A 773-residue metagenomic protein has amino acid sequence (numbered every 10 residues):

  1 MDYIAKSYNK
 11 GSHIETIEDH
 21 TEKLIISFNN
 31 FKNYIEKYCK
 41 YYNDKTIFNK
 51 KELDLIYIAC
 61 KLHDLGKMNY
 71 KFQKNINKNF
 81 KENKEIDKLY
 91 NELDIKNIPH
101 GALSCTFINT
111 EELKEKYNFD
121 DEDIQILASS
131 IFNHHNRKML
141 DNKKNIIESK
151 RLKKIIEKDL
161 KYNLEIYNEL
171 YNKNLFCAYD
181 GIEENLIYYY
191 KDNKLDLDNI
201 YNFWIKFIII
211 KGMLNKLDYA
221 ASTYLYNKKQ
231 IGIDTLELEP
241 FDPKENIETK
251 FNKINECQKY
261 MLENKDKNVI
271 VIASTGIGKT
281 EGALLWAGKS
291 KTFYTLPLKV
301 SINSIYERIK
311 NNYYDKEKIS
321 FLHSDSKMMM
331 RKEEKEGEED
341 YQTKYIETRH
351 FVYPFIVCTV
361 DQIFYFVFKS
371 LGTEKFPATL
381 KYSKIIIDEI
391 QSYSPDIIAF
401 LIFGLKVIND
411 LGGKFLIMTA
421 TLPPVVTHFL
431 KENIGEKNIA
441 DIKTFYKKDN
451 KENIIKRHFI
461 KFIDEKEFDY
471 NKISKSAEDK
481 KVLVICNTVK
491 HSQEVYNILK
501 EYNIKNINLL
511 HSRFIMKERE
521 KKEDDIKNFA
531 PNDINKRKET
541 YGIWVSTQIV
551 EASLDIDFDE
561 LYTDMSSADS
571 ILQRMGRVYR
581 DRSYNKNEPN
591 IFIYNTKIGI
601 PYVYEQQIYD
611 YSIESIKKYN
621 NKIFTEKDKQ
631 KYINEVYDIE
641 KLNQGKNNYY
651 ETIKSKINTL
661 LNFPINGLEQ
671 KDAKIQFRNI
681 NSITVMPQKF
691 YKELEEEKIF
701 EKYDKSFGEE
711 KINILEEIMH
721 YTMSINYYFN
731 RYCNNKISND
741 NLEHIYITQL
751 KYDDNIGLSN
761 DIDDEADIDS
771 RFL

Functional and structural regions predicted by a protein language model:
D2-L236: Accessory nucleic-acid engagement/destabilization modules that flank
F119, T427, K472, A477 (+4 more regions): C-terminal helicase lobe and adjacent C-terminal extensions/tails of nucleic-acid helicase motors
K265-W286: Walker A/P-loop
K289-Y313, H323-S326, P424-V426: Conserved Walker A/P-loop ATP-binding site and its immediately adjacent core in helicase/helicase-like ATPase domains
K291-I302, A477-K500, I507-H511: Conserved strand-helix element at the start of the C-terminal RecA-like helicase core
E317-F366: Inter-Walker segment of RecA-like/P-loop motor cores
K375-K384, I390-K448: Post-DEXD/H (motif II) to motif III coupling segment of the RecA-like Helicase ATP-binding lobe
V425-A477: Interdomain hinge/linker at the junction between the two RecA-like core domains of SF2 helicases
